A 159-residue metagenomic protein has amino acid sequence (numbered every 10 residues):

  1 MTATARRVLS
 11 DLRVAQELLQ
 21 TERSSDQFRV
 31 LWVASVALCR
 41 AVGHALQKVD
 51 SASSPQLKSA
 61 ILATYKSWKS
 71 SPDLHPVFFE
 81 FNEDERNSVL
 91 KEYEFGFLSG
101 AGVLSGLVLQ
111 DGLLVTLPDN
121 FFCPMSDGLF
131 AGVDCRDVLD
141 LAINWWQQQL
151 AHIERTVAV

Functional and structural regions predicted by a protein language model:
M1-V33, A37, S51-V159: Acidic, Ser/Thr/Gly/Pro-rich intrinsically disordered interaction regions
A45-V49: Amphipathic alpha-helical coiled-coil segments
